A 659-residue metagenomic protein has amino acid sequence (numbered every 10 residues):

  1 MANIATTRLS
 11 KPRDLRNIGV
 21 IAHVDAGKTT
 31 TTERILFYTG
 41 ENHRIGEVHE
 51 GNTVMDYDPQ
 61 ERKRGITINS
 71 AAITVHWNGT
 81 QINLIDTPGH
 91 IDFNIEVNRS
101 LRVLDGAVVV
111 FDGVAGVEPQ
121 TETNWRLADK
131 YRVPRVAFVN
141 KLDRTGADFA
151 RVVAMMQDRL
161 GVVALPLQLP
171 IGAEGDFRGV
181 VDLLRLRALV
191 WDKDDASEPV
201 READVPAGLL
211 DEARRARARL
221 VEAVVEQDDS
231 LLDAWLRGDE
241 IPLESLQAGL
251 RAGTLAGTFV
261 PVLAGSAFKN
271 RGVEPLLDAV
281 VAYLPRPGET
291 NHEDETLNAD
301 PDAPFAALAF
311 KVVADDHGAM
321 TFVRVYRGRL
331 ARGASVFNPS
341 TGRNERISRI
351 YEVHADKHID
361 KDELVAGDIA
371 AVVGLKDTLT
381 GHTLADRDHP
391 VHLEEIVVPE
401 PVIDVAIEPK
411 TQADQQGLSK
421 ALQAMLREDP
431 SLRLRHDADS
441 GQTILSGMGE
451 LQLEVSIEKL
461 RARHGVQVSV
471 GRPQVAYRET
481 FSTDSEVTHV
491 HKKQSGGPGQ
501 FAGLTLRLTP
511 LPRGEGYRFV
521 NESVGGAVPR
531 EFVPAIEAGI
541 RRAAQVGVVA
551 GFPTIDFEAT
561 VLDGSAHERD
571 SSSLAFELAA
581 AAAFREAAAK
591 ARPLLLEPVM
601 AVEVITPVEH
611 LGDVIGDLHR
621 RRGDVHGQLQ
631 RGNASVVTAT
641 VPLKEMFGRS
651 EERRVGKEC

Functional and structural regions predicted by a protein language model:
M1-K657: Structural and coupling elements of P-loop NTPases
